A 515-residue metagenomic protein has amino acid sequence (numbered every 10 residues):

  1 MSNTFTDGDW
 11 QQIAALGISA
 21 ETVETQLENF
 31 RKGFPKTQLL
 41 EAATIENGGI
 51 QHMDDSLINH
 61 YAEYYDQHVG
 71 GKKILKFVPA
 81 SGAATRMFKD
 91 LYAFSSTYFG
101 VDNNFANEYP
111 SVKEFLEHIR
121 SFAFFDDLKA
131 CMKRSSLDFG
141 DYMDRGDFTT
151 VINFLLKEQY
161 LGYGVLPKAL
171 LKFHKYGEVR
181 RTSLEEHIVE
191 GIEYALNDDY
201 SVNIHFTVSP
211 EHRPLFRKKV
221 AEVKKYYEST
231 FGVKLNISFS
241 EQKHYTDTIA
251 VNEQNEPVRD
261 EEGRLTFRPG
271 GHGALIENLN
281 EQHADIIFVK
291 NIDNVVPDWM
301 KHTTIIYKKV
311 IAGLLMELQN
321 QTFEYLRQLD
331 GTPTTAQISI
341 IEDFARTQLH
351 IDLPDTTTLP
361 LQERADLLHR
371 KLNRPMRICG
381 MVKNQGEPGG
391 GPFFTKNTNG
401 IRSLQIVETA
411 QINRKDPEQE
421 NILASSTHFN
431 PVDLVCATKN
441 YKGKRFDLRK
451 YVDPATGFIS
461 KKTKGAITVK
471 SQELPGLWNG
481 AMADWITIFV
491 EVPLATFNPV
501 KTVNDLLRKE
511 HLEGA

Functional and structural regions predicted by a protein language model:
S2, Q11-I13, L39-Q385, F394-K415 (+2 more regions): Domain-scale recognition of functional cores that engage charged ligands
S2-I45, L196, E363-L367, L372 (+5 more regions): Long, compositionally biased intrinsically disordered regions
S135-D144, D293-V296, K308-R346, L423-A515: Conserved catalytic alpha/beta cores of large enzymes that bind or transform nucleotide phosphates and polynucleotides
I287, K396-P431, N440, T456-K461: C-terminal, active-site-flanking charged/polar segments
